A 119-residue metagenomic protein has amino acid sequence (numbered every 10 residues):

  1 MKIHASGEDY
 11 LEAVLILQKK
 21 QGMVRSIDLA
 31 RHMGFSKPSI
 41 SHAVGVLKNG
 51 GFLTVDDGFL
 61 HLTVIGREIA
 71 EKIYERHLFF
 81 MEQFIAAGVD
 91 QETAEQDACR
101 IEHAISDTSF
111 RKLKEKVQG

Functional and structural regions predicted by a protein language model:
K2-F35: N-terminal helix-turn-helix DNA-binding core of bacterial DNA-binding proteins
H4, T63, S106: Residue-level signal for threonine
Y10, L29, I40-L47: Basic amphipathic alpha-helical segments that dock to polyanions
P38, E92: Key DNA-contact positions within bacterial/archaeal DNA-binding proteins
K48-D57: A short, conserved structural fragment
G58-R76: Basic, amphipathic "hinge/linker" alpha-helix immediately C-terminal to the N-terminal HTH DNA-binding motif
A70-Q91: Short, amphipathic alpha-helical interaction segments positioned at domain boundaries
Q96-G119: C-terminal regulatory/oligomerization modules of transcriptional regulators
